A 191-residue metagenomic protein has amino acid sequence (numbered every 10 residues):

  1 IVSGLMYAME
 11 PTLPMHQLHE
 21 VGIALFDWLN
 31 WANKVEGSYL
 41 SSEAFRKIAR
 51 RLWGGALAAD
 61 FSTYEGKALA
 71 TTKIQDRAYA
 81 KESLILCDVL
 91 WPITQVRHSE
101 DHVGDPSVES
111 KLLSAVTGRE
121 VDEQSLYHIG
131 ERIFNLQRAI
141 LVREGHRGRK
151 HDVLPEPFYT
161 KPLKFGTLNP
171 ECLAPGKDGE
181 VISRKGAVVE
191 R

Functional and structural regions predicted by a protein language model:
I1-R191: Extended C-terminal regions of large enzymes
